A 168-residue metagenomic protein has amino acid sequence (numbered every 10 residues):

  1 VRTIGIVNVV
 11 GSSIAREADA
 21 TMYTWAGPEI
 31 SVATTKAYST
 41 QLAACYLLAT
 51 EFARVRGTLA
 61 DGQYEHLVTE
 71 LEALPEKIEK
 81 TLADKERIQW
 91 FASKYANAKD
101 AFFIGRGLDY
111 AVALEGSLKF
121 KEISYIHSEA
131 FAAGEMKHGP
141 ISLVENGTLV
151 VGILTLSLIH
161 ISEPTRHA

Functional and structural regions predicted by a protein language model:
V7, G105, L154: Short beta-strand/turn micro-motifs composed of small residues that flank or help shape donor/cofactor-binding pockets
V7-N8, E163: Conserved acidic E/D residue at the C-terminus of a beta-strand in Rossmann-like folds
V10, A20-L149: Active-site phosphate/pyrophosphate-binding segments
T148-V151, L156: Hydrophobic membrane-spanning alpha-helices of multi-pass integral membrane proteins
I159-A168: Single conserved hydrophobic/aromatic residue that forms the stacking wall/gate of nucleotide- or nucleobase-binding
